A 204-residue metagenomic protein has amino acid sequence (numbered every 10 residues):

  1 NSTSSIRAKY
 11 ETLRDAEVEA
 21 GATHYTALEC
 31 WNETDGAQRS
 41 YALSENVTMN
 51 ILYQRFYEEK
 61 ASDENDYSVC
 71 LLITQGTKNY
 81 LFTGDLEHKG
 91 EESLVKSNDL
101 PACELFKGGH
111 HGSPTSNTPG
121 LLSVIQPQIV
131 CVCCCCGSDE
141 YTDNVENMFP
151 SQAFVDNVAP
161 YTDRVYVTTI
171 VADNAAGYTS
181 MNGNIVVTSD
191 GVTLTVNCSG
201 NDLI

Functional and structural regions predicted by a protein language model:
N1-I204: Non-globular, low-confidence helical/coil segments that flank catalytic cores
